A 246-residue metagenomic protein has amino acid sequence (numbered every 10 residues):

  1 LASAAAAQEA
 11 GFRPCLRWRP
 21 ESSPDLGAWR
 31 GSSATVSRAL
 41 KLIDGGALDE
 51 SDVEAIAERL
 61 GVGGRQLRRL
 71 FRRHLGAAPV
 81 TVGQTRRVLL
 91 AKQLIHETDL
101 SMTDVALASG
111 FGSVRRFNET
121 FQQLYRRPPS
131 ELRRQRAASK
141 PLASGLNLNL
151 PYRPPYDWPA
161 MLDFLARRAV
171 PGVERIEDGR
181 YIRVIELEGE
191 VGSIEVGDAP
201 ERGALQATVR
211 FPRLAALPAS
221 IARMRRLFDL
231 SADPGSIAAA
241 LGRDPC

Functional and structural regions predicted by a protein language model:
L1-L42: Mature, structured domains enriched in cysteine- and short glycine motifs
A4, P141-L142, N149-C246: N-terminal polyanion-binding entry modules of DNA glycosylases/AP lyases and select other DNA-binding proteins
P14-R17, Q66, R116, P128: Residues in the helix-turn-helix
L26-G45, D49, E58-L60, I221-C246: Alpha-helical ds-nucleic-acid-binding substructure associated with the helix-hairpin-helix region of base-excision DNA
S32-Q84, V88, L94-R116: DNA-binding recognition helix and immediately preceding turn/loop of helix-turn-helix/winged-helix domains
L70-H74, E119-T120, L124, L132-Q135: Residues in the recognition helix of alpha-helical DNA-binding motifs
A78-V80, T103-D104, R126-A137: Short, Lys/Arg-enriched C-terminal cap helix and immediately downstream tail that follows
L89-S113, A137-L162: Intrinsically disordered, low-complexity basic tails/linkers immediately adjacent to helix-turn-helix/homeobox/MYB/SANT
